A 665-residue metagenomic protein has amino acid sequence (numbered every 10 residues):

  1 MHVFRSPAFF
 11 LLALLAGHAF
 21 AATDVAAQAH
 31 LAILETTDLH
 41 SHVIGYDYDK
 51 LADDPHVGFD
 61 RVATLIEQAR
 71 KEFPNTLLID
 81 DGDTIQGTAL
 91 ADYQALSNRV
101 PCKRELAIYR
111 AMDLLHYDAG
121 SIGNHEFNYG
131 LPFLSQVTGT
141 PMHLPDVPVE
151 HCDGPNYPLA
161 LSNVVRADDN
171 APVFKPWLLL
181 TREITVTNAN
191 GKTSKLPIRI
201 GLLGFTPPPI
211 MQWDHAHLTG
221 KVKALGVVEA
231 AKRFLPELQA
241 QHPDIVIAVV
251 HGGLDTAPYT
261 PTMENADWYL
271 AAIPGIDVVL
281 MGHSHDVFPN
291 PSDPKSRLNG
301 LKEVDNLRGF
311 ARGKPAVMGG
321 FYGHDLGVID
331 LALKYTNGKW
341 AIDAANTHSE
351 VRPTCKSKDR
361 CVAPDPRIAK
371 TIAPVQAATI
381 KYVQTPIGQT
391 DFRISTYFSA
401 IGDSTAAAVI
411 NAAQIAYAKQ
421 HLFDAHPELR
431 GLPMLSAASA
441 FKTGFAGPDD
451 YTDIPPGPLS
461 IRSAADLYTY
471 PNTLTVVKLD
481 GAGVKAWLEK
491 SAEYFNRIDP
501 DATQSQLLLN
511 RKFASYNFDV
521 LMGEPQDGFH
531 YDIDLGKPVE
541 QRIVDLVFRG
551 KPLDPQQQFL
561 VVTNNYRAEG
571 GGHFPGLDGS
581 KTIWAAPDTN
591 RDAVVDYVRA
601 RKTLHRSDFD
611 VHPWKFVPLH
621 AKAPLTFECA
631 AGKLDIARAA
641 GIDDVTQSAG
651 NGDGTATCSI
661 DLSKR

Functional and structural regions predicted by a protein language model:
M1-S6: Positively charged n-region of N-terminal signal peptides that target proteins for export
P7-H18: Bacterial N-terminal signal peptides
A22-E350, A412-Y417, L422-A425, M434 (+1 more regions): Acidic, metal/ion-coordinating pockets
A26-T36, H42-K71, Y109, L114 (+6 more regions): Catalytic centers of hydrolytic enzymes
